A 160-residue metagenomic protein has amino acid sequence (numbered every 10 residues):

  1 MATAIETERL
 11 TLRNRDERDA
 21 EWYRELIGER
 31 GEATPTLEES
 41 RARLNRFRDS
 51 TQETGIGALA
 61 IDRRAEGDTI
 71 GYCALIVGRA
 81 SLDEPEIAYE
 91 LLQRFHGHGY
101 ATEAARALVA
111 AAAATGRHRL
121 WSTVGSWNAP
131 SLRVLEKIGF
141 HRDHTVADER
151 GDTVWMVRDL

Functional and structural regions predicted by a protein language model:
M1-R94, A107-A111, T115-R119, H141-L160: GNAT-family acyltransferases
T69, C73, G125-L135: Membrane-interacting alpha-helical segments
Y89-E90, G97-A112, A129-K137: Conserved acetyl-CoA-binding loop-helix of GNAT-fold acetyltransferases
L120-V124: Conserved hydrophobic beta-strand within the GNAT/NAT acetyltransferase core sheet that lines the active-site cleft
